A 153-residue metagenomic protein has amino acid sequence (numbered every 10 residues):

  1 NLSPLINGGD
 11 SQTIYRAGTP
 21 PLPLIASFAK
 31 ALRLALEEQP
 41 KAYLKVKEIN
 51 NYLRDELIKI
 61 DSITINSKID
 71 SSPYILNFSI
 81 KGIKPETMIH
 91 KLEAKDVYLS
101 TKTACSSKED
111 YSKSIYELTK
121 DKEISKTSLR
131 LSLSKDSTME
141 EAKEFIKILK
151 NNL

Functional and structural regions predicted by a protein language model:
N1-L153: Pyridoxal 5′-phosphate
